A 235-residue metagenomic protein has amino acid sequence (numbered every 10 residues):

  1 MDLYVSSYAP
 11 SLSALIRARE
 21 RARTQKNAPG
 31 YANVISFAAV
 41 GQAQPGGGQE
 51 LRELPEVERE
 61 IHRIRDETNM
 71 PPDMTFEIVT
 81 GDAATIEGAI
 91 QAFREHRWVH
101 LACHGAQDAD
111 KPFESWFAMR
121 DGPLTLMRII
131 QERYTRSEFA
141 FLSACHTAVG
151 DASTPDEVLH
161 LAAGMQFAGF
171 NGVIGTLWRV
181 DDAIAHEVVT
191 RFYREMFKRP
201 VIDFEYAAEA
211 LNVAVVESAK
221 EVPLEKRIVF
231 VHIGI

Functional and structural regions predicted by a protein language model:
M1-I235: Catalytic cores of enzymes
